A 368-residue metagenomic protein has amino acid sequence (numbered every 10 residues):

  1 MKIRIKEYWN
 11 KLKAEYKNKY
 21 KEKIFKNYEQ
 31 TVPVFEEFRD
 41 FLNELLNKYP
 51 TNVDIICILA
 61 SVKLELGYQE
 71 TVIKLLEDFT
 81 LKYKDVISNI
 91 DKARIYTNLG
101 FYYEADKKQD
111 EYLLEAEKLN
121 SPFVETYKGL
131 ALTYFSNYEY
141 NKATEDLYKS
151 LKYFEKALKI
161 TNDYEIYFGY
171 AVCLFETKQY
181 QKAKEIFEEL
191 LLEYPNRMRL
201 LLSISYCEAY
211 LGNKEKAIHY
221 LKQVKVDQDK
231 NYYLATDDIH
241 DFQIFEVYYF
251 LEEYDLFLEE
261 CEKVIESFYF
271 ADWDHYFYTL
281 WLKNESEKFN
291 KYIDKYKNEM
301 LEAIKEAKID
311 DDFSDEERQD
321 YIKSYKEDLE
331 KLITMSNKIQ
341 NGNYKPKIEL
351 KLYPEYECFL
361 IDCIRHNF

Functional and structural regions predicted by a protein language model:
K2-I5, Y20, I24, V34 (+2 more regions): Eukaryotic alpha-helical solenoid repeat scaffolds
F41, L75, K108, Y112 (+6 more regions): Alpha-helical solenoid repeat scaffolds, predominantly canonical TPR units
N43-P50, L81-I87, E117-P122, E155-I160 (+4 more regions): Solenoid-like repeat scaffolds
D54, I87-R94, F123-E125, L132 (+4 more regions): Start-of-helix register in tetratricopeptide repeats
